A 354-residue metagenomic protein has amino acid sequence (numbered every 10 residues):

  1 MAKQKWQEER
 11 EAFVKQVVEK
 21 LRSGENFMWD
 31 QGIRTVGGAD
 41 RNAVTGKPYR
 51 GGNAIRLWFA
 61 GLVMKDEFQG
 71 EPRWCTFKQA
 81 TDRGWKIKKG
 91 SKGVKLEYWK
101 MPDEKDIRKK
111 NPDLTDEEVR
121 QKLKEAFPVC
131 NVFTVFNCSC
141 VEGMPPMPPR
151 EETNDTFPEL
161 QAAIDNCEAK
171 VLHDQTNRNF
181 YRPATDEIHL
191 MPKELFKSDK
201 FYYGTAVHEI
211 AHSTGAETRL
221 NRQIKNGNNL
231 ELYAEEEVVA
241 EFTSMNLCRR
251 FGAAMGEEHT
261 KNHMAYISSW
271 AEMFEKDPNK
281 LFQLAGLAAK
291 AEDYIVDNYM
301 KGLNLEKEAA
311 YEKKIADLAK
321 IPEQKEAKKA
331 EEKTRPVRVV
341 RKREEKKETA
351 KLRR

Functional and structural regions predicted by a protein language model:
M1-A206, I210-E331, R343: N-terminal accessory/interface modules of nucleic-acid-binding and processing proteins
K325, A330-R354: Non-Sec secretion/translocation targeting segments of pathogen effectors
